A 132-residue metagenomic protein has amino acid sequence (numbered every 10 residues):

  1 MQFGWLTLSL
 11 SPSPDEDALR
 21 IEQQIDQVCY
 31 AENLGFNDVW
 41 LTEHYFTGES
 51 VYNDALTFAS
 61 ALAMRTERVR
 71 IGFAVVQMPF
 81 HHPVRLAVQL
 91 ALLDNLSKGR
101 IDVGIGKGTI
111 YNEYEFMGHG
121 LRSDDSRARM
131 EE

Functional and structural regions predicted by a protein language model:
M1-I71: N-terminal beta1-alpha1-beta2 module of alpha/beta enzyme domains
Q2-L19, F80-E132: Flexible, glycine-rich active-site loops centered on histidine and acidic residues that chelate a metal or position
T42, A74, G104-G106: Structural motif
F46-T47, Q77-M78, T109: Positions that flank functional sites
S50-D54, M78, R85: Generic, well-ordered alpha-helical segments
F73-H81: Active-site nucleophile and cofactor-binding loops and adjacent substrate-binding regions of central metabolic enzymes
